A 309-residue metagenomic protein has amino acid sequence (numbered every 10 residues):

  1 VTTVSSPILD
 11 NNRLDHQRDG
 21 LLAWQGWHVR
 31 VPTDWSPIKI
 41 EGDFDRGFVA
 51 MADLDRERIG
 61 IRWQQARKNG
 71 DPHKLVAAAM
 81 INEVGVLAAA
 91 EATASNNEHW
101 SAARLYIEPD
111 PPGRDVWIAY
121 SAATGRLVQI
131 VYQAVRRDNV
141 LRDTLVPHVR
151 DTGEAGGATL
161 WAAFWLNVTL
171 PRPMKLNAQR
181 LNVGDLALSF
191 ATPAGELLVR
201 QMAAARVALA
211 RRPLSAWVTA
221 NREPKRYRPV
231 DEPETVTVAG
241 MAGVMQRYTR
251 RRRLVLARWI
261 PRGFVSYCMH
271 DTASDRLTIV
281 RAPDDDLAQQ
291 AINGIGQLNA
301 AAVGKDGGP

Functional and structural regions predicted by a protein language model:
V1-P309: N-terminal targeting sequences that direct proteins away from the cytosol to non-cytosolic compartments
